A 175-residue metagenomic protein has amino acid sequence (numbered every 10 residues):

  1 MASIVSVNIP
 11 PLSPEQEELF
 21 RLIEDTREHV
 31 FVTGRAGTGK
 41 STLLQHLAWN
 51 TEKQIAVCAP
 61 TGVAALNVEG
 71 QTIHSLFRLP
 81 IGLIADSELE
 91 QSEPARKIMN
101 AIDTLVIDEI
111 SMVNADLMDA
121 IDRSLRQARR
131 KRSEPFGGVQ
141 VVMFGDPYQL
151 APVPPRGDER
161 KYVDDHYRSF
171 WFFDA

Functional and structural regions predicted by a protein language model:
M1-A175: Conserved ATP-binding/catalytic motifs of P-loop helicase motor domains
